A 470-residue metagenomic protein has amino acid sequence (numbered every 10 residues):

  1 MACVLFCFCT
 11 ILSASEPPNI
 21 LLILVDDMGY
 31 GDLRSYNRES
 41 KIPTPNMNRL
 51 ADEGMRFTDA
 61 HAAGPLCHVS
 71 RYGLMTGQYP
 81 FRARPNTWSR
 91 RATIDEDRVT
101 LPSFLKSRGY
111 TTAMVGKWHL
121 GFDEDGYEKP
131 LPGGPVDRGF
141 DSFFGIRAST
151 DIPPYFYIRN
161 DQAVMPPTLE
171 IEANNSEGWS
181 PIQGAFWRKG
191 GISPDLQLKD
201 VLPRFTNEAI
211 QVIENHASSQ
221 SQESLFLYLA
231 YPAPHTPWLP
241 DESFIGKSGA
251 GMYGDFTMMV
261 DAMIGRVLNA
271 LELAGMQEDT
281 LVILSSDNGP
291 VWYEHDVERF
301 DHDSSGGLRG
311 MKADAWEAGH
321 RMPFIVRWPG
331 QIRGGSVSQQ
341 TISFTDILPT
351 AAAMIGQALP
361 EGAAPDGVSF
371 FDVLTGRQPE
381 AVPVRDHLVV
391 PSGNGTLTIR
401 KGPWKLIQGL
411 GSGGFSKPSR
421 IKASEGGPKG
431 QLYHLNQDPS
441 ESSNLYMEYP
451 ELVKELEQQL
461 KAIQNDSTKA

Functional and structural regions predicted by a protein language model:
M1-T10: Bacterial N-terminal signal peptides
L12-Q431, P439-A470: Formylglycine-dependent sulfatase
